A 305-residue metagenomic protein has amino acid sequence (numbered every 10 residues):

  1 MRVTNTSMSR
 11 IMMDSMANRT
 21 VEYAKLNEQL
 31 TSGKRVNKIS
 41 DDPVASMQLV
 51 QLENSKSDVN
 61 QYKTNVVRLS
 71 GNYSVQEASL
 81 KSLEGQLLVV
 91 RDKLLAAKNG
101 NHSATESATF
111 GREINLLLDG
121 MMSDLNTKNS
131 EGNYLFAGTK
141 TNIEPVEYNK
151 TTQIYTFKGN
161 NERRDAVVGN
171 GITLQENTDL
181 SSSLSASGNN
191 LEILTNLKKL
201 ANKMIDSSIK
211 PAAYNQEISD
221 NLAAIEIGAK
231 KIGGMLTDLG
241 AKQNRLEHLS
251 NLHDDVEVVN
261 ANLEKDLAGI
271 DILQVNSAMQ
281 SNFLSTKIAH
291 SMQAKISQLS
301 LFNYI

Functional and structural regions predicted by a protein language model:
M1-T141, N202-I305: Amphipathic alpha-helical polymerization modules
K140-K210: Cysteine-poor, low-complexity segments in flexible/peripheral regions
